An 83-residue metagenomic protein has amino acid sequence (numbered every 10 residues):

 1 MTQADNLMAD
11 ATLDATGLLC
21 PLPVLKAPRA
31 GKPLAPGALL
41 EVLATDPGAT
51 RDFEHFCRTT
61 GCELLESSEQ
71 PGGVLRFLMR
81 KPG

Functional and structural regions predicted by a protein language model:
M1-N6: Short, compositionally biased "basic patch" segments
M8-T16: Short amphipathic
A15-E69: Amphipathic, hydrophobic secondary-structure cores in small proteins
P71-V74: Short acidic/glycine-enriched loop/turn segments that link adjacent beta-strands
R76-G83: Core SAM-dependent methyltransferase catalytic element
